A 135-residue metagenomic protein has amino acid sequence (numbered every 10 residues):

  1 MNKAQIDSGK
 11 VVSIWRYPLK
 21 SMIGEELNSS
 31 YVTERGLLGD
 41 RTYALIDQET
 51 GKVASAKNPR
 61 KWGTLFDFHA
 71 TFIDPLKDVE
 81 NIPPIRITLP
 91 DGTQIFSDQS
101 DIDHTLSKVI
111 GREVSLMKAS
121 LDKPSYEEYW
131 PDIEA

Functional and structural regions predicted by a protein language model:
N2-A135: Electropositive, beta-rich accessory/interaction domains or terminal extensions that provide binding surfaces
